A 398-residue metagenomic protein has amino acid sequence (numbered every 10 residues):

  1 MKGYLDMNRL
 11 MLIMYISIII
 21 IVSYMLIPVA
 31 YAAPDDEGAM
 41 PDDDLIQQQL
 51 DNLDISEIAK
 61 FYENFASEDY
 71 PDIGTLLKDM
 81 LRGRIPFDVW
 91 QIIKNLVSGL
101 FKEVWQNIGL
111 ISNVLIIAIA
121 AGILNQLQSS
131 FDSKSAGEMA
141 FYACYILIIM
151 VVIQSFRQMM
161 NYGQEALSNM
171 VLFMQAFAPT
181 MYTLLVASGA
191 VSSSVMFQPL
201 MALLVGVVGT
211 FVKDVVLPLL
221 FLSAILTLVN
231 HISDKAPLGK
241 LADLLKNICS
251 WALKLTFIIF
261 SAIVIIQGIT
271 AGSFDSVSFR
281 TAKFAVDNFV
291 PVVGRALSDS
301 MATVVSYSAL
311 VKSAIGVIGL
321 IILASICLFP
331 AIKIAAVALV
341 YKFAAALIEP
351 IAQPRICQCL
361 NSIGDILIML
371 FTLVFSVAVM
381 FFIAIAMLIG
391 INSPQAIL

Functional and structural regions predicted by a protein language model:
K2-A118, G122-F141, S155-E165, N169-M170 (+9 more regions): Gly/Ser-rich, low-complexity
A120-L124, Q128, I225-V229, A262-I265 (+2 more regions): Alpha-helical membrane-inserting segments
D132-F141, G163-M174, L200-F211, L238-A252 (+1 more regions): Membrane-interface segments at loop-to-transmembrane junctions
Y142-S155, M174-V191, F211-S223, L228: Mid-bilayer segments of alpha-helical transmembrane spans in multi-pass integral membrane proteins that mediate
F197-I322: Generic multipass alpha-helical transmembrane bundles of integral membrane proteins
G294-T303, V340-L398: Transmembrane alpha-helical segments and their short flanking loops that form helix-hairpins/helix-helix interfaces
S313-P354, S362: Helical hairpin unit composed of two closely spaced alpha helices linked by a short loop
